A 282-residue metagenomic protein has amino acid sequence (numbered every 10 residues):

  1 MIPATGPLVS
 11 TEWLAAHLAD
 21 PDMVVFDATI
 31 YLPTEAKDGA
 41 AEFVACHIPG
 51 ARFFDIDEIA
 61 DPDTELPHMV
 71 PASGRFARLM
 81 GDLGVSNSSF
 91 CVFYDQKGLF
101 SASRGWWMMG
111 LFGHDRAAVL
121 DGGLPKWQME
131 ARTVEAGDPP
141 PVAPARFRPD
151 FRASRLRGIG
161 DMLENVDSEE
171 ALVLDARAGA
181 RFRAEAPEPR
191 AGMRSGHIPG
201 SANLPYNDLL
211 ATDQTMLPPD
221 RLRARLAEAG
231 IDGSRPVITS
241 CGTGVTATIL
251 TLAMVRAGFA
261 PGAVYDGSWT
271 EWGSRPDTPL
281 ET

Functional and structural regions predicted by a protein language model:
M1-T282: Cytosolic catalytic domains that perform sulfur/thiol-centered chemistry
